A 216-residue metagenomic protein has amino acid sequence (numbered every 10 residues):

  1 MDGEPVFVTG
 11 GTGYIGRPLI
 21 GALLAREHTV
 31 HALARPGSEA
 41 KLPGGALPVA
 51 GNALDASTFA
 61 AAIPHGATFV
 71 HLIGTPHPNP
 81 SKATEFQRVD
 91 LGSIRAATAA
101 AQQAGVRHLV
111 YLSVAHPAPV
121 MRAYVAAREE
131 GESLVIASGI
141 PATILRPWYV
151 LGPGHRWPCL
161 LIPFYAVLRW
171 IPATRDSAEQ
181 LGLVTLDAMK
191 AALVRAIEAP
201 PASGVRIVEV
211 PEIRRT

Functional and structural regions predicted by a protein language model:
G3-R26: N-terminal Rossmann NAD(P)H-binding glycine-rich loop of SDR-like oxidoreductase domains
F7, H31, T143: Conserved beta-strand positions in the Rossmann-like core of class I SAM-dependent methyltransferases
S38-A96, A100-Q103: NAD(P)H-binding glycine-rich loop region in Rossmannoid oxidoreductase-like domains and their noncatalytic homologs
L54, P117, V150-G152: Conserved sequence/active-site signature of Rossmann-fold short-chain dehydrogenase/reductase
T75-S138, T143: Conserved Rossmann-fold NAD(P)-dependent oxidoreductase catalytic core, especially the SDR/UDP-sugar
V89, S93-A96, C159, Q180-R195: Substrate-positioning beta->alpha
T143-P172, E179: Flexible, glycine-rich beta-alpha linker
L183-T216: Alpha-helical substrate-binding/gating segment
